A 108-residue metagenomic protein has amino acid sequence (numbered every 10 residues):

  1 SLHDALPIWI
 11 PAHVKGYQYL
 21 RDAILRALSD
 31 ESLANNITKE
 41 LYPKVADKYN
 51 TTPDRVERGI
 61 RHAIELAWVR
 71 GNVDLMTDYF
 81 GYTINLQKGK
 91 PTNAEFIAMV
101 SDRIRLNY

Functional and structural regions predicted by a protein language model:
L2-L6: Short, small-residue-biased leader/transition segments that mark boundaries at the very start of proteins
P7-I8, A23-D30, K48, L66 (+2 more regions): Conserved, well-folded catalytic cores of nucleic-acid-processing and energy-transducing macromolecular machines
I8-K15: Small-residue-enriched, tightly packed secondary-structure blocks
G16, L41, V56-I60: Amphipathic alpha-helical interface surfaces
G16-Y17, R21-I24: Active-site rim beta-loop-alpha module in soluble metabolic enzymes
S32-N35: Active-site helix-to-loop segments that bind/position phosphate- or nucleotide-bearing substrates and donors across
K39, P43-A46, V100-L106: Ser/Thr/Pro-rich, acidic low-complexity intrinsically disordered regulatory segments
D47-N50, D54-K90, A94-A98: Flexible loop/N-cap segments at domain edges
